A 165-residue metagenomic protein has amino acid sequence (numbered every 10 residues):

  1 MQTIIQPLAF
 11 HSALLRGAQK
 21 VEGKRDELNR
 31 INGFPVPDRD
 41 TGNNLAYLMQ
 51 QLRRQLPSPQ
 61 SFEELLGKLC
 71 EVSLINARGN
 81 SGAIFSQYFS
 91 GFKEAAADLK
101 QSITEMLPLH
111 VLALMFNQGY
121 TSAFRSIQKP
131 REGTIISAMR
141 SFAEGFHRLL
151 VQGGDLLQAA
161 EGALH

Functional and structural regions predicted by a protein language model:
M1-H165: N-terminal loops that bind phosphate or other acidic moieties and the adjacent beta-alpha structural core
